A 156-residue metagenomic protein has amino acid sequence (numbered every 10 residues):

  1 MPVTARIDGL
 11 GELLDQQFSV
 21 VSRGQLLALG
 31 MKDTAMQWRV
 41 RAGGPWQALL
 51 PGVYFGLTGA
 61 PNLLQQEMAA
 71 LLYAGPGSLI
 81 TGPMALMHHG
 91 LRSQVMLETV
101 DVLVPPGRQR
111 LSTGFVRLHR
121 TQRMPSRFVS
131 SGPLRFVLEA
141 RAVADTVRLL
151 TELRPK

Functional and structural regions predicted by a protein language model:
M1-K156: Short gly/ser-rich loop at a beta-strand->alpha-helix junction or flexible surface loop bordering the NTP-binding
